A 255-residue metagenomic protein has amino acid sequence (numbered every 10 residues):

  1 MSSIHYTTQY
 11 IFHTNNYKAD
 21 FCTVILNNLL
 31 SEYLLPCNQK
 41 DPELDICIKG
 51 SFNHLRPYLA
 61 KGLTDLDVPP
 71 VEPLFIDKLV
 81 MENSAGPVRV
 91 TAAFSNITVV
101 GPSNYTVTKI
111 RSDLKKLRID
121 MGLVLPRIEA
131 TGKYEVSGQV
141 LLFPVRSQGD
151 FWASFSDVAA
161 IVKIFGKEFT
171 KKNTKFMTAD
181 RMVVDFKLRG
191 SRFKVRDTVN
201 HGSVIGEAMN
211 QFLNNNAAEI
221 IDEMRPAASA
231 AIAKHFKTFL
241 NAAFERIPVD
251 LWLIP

Functional and structural regions predicted by a protein language model:
M1-Q9, H13-T14, K18-Q39: N-terminal signal peptide
N28-S191: Hydrophobic-cavity lipid-handling domains and compact docking modules
L29, K237-P255: C-terminal helix/juxtamembrane-tail motif
I48-S51, L55, L59, V195 (+3 more regions): Generic structural signal of hydrophobic/aromatic residues within well-ordered alpha-helices of folded domains
R56, A60, N210, I221 (+5 more regions): Amphipathic alpha-helical interaction motifs in eukaryotic regulatory proteins
P102-S112, S203-N215, V249: Short, charged/polar, low-complexity loop and linker segments that flank or interrupt alpha-helical bundles
K163-N173, S203, M224-A227, K237 (+1 more regions): Noncatalytic linker/hinge segments flanking ATPase motor cores
T178-I232: Extended amphipathic ligand-handling, pore-lining, and cofactor/metal-binding catalytic surfaces
